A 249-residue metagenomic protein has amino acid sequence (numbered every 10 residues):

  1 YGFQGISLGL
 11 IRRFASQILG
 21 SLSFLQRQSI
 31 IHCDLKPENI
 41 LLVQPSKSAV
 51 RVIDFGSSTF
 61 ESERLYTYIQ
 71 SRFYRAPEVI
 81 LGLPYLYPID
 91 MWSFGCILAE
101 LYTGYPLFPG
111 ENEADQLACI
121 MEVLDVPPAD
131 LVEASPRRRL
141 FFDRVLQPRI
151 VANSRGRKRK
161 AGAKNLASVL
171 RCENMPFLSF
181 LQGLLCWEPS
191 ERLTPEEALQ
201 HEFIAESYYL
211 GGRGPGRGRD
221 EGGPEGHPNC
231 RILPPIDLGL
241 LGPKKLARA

Functional and structural regions predicted by a protein language model:
Y1-S46, M175-S179: Conserved alphaE helix
V43-Q70: Activation segment/activation loop of eukaryotic-type protein kinase catalytic domains
G82-Y87: Activation segment
D90: Conserved catalytic-loop aspartate of Hanks-type protein kinases
P127-F180: C-terminal lobe substrate-recognition/regulatory segment of protein kinase catalytic domains
R192: Conserved HRD-motif arginine in the catalytic loop of eukaryotic-like protein kinases
E206-A249: Intrinsically disordered, low-complexity regulatory tails and linkers that flank structured modules
